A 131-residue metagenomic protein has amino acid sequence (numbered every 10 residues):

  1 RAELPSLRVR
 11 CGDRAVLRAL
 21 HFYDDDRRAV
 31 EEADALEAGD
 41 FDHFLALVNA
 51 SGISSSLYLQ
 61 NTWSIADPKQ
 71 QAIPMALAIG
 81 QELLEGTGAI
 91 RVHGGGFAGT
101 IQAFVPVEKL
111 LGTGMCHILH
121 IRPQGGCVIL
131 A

Functional and structural regions predicted by a protein language model:
R1-R91, Q102-A131: C-terminal nucleotide
H93-G99: Short Gly/Ser/Thr- and Asp/Glu-enriched loop/turn motifs at secondary-structure junctions
